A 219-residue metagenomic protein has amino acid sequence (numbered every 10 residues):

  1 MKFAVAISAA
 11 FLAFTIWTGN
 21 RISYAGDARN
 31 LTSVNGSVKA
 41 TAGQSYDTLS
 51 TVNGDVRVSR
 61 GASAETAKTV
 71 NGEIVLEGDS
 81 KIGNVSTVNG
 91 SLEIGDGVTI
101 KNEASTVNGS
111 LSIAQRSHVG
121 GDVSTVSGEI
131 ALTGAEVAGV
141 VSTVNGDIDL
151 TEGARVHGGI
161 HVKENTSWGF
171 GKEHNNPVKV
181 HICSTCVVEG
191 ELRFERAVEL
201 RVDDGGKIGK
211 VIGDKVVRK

Functional and structural regions predicted by a protein language model:
M1-K219: Intrinsically disordered, low-complexity terminal regions
